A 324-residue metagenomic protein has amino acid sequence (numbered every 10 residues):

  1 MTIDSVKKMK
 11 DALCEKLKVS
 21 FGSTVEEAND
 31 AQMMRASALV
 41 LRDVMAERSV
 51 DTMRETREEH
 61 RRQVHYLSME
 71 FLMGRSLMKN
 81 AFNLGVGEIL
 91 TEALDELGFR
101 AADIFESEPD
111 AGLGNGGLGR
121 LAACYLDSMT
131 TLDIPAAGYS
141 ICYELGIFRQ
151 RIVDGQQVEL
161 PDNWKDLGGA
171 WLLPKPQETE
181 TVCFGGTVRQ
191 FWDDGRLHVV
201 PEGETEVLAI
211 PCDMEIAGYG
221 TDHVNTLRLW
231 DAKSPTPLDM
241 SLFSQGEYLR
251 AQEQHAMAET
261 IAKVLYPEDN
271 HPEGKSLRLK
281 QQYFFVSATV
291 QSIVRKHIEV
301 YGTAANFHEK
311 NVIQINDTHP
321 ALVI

Functional and structural regions predicted by a protein language model:
M1-I324: A conserved ligand/cofactor-binding region detector
